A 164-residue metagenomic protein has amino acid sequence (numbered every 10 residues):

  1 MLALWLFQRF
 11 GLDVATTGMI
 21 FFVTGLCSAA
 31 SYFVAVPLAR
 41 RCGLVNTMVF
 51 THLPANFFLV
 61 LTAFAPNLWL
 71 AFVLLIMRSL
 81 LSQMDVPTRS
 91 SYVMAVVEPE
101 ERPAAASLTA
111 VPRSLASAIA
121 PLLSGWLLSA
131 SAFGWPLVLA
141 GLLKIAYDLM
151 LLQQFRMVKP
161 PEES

Functional and structural regions predicted by a protein language model:
M1-T17: Short amphipathic helix-loop junctions that connect adjacent transmembrane helices in Major Facilitator Superfamily/SLC
L4, Q8, I119-V138: Transmembrane alpha-helix termini and helix-breaking/packing motifs in multi-pass membrane transporters
V14-A15, P99-T109: Loop-to-transmembrane helix entry/capping segments in MFS-fold secondary transporters and related SLC/MFSD carriers
S31-L44, L128: Helix-to-loop junctions at the C-terminal end of transmembrane segments in multipass secondary transporters
N46-L61, G141: Structural signature of the two symmetry-related core transmembrane helices
A63-L75: Helix-loop junctions at membrane interfaces in 12-TM secondary transporters
M84-V97: Intracellular juxtamembrane helix-capping segments at the cytosolic ends of symmetry-related transmembrane helices
L139-S164: Multi-pass alpha-helical transporter architecture, strongest for 12-TM Major Facilitator/SLC carriers used
